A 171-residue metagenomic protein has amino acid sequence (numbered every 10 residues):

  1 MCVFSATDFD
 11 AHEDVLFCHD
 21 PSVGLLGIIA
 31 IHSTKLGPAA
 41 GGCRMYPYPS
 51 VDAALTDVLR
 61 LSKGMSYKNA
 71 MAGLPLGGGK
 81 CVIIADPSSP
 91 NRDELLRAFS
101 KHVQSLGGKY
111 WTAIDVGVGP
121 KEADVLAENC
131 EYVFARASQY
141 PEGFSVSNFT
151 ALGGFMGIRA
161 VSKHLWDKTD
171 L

Functional and structural regions predicted by a protein language model:
M1-F144: N-terminal ligand-binding/catalytic initiation module
F134-L171: Hydrophobic, well-ordered beta-alpha structural blocks that scaffold small-molecule cofactor pockets
